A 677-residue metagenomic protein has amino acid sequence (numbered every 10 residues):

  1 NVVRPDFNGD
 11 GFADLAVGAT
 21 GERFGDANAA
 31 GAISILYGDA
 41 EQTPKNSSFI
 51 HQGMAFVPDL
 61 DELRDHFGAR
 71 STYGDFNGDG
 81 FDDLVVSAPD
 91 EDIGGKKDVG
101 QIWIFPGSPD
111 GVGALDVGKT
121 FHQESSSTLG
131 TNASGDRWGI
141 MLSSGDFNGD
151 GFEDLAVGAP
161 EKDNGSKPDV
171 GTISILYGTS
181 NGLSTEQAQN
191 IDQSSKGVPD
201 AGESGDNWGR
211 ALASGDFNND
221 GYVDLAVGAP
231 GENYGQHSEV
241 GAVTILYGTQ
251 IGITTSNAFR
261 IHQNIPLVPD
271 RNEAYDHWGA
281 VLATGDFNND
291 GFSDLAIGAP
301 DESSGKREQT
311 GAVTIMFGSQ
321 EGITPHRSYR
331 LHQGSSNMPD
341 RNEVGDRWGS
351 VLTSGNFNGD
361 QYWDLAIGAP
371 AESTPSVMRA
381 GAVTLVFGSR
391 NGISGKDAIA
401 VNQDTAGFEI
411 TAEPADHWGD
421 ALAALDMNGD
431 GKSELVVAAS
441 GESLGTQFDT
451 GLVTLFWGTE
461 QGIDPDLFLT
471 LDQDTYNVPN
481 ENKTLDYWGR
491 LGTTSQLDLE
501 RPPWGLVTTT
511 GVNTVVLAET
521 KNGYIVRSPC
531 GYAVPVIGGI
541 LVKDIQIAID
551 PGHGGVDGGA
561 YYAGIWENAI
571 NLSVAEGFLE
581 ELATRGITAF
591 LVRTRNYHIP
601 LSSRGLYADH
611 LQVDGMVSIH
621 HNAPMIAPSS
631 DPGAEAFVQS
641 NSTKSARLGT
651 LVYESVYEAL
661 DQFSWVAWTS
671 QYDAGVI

Functional and structural regions predicted by a protein language model:
N1-T494: Conserved beta-strand/short-helix segments that make up beta-rich extracellular adhesion/recognition modules
T20, P89, G158-P160, G228-P230 (+11 more regions): Active-site-proximal beta-strand/loop segments in catalytic clefts of secreted hydrolases
G94, G445, G539, A627-P628: Short secondary-structure boundary/capping segments
I175, D550-P551, P632-E635: Substrate-binding/active-site groove segments that recognize and process beta-1,4-linked N-acetyl-hexosamine
Q333, G555-G559, P632-E635: A short small-residue
S495-I547: Non-catalytic propeptide/linker segments at domain boundaries
D544-G564: Short glycine-rich His-centered loop
I565-I677: Active-site-proximal helix/loop segments of hydrolytic enzymes
